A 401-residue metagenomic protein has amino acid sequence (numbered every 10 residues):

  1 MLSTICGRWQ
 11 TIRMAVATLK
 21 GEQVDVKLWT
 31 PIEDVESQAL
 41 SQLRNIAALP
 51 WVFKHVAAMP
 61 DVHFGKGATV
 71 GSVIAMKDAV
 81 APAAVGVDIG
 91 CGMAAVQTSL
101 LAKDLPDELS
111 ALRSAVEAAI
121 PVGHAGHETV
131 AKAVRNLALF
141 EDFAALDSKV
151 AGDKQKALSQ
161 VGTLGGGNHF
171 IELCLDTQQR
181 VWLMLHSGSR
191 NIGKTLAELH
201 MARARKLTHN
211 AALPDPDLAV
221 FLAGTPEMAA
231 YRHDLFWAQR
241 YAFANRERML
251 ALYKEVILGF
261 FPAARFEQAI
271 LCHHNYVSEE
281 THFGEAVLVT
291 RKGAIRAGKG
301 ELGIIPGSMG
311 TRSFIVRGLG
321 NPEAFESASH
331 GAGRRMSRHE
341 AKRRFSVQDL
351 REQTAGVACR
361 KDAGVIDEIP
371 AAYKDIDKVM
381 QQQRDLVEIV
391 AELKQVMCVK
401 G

Functional and structural regions predicted by a protein language model:
W9-Q42, W51-V56, F64-V70, V80-P82 (+2 more regions): Domain-length cofactor-binding catalytic modules of enzymes
V73-A75, V96-Q97, V316-R317: Short beta-strand-to-turn element immediately C-terminal to the catalytic PLP-Schiff-base lysine in fold type I
A75, K103, H200-A202: Glycine-rich, phosphate-binding/catalytic loops in enzymes
P82-F143: A generic, well-ordered mixed alpha/beta core segment in the N-terminal half of proteins
